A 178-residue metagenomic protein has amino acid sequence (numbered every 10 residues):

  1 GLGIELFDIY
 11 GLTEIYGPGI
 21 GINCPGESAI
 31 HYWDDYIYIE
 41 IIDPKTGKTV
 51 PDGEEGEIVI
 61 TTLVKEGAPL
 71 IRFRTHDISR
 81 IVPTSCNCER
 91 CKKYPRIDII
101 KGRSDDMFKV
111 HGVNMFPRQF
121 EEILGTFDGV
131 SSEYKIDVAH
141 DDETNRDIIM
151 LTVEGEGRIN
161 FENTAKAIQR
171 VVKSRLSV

Functional and structural regions predicted by a protein language model:
G1-V178: Active-site glycine/GP-rich loop and adjacent strand/helix microenvironment that borders small-molecule binding pockets
